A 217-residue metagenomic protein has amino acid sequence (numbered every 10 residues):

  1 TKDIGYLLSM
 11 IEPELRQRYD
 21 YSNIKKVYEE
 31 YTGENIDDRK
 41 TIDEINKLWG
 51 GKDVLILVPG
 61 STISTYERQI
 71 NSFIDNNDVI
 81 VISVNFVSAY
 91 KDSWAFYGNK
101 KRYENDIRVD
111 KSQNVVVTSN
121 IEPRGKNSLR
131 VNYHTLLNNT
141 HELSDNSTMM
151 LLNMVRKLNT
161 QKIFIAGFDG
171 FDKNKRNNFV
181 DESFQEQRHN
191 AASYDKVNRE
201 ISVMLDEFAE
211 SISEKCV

Functional and structural regions predicted by a protein language model:
T1-V217: Metal-ion/cofactor- or nucleotide/acyl-coenzyme-handling active-site neighborhoods
